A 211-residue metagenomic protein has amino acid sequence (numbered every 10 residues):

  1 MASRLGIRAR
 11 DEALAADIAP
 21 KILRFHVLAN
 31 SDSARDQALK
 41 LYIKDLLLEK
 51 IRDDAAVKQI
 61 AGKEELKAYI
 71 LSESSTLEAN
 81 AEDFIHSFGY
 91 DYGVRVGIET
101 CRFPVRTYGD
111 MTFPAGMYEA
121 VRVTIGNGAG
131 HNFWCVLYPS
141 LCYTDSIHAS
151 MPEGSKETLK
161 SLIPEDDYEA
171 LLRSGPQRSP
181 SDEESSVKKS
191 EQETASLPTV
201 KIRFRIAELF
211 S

Functional and structural regions predicted by a protein language model:
M1-R4: Hydrophobic membrane-insertion alpha-helices, especially the h-region of bacterial N-terminal signal peptides
I7-D17: Ser/Thr/Pro/Gly-rich low-complexity linker/stalk segments immediately outside membranes or between
P20-I22, A38, G89-G93, G116-A120 (+3 more regions): Extracytoplasmic
K21-I70, S74: Early exported N-terminus immediately downstream of N-terminal targeting peptides
I22-L28, G93-G97, A120-T124, W134-V136 (+1 more regions): Soluble periplasmic/extracytoplasmic beta-strand elements of cell-envelope proteins
G62-P104: Amphipathic, coiled-coil-like alpha-helical scaffolding segments used for oligomerization/assembly
M111-S181, K189: Soluble extracytoplasmic domains of inner/organellar membrane proteins
A170, S174-S211: C-terminal partner/receptor-binding element of secreted or periplasmic proteins
